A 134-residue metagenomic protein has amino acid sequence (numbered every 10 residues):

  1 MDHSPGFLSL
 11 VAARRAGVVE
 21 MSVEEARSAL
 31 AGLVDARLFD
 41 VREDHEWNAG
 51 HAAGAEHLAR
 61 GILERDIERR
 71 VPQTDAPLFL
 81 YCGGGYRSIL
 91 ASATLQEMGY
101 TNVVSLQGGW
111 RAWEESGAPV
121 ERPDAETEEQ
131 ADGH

Functional and structural regions predicted by a protein language model:
M1-R37, D44-P77, Y86-H134: Rhodanese-like catalytic fold shared by cysteine-dependent sulfurtransferases and DSP/PTP-type phosphatases
L80-C82: Short, surface-exposed ligand- or partner-binding patches at beta-edge/loop junctions that are enriched in aromatics
